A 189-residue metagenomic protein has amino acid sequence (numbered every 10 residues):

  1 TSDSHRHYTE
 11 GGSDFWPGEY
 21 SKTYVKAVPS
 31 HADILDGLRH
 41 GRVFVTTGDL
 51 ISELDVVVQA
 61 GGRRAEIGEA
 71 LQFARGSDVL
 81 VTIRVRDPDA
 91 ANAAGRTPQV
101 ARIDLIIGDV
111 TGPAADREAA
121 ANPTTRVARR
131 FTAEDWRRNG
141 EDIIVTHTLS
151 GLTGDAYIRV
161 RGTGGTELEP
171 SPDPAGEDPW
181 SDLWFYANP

Functional and structural regions predicted by a protein language model:
S2-P189: C-terminal functional module detector
